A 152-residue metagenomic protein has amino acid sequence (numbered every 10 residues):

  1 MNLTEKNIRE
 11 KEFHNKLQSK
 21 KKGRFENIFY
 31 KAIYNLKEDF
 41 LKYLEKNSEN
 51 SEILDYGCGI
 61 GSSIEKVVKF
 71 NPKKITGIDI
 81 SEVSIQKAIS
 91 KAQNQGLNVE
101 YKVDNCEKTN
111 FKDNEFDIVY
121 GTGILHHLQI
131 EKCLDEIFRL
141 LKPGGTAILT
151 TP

Functional and structural regions predicted by a protein language model:
M1-G23: N-terminal, positively charged/glycine-rich alpha-helical extensions of SAM-dependent methyltransferases
Y30-E49: Conserved alpha-helix/loop element of class I SAM-dependent methyltransferases that forms part of the SAM/SAH-binding
S51-G59: Conserved class I S-adenosyl-L-methionine
I60-K108: Class I SAM-dependent methyltransferase SAM/SAH-binding core
Y120: A conserved beta-strand element that flanks and buttresses the S-adenosyl-L-methionine
G123-I124, K132: Short catalytic micro-motifs in class I SAM-dependent methyltransferases
K132-P143: A short glycine-rich, Lys/Arg-flanked "PGG" loop and its adjoining helix->strand segment in the class I
G144-P152: Conserved beta-strand signature within the Rossmann-like core of class I S-adenosyl-L-methionine
